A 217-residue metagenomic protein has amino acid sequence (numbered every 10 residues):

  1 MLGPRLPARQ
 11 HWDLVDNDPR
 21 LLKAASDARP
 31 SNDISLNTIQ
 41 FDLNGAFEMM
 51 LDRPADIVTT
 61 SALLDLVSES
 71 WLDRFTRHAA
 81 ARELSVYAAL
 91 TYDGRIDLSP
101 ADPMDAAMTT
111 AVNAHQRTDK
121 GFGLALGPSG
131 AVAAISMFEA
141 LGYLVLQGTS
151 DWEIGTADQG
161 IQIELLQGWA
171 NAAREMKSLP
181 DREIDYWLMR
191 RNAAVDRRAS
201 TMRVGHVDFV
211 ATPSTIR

Functional and structural regions predicted by a protein language model:
M1-E48: Class I SAM-dependent methyltransferase SAM/SAH-binding core
A24, R29, G123, A199-T201 (+1 more regions): Regulatory N- and C-terminal appendages and interdomain linkers associated with kinase/kinase-like NTP transferase
P30-N32, M104-A107, E164-L165: Short, hinge-like loop/turn segments at secondary-structure boundaries
A46-E48, L64-L84, A88-T91: A short, conserved alpha-helix within the catalytic core of class I
V58-T59: A conserved beta-strand element that flanks and buttresses the S-adenosyl-L-methionine
L84-T149: Conserved catalytic/acceptor-binding region of the Class I
I135, E139-R217: Conserved Class I S-adenosyl-L-methionine
